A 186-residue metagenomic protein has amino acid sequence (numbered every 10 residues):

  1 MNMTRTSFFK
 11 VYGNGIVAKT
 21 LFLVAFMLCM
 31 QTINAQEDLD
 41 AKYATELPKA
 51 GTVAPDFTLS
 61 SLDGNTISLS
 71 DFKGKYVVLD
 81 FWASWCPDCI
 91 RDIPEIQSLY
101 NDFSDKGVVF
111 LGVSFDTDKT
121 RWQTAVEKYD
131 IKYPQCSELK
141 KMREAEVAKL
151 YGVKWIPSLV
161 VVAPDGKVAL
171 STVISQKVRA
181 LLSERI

Functional and structural regions predicted by a protein language model:
M1-D38: Bacterial Sec-dependent N-terminal signal peptides
T32-D56, S70, T124-E127: N-proximal helix/coil linker or "cap" segments that precede and/or mark the start of modular domains
F57-V77: A short beta-strand-turn-helix
K73-G74, F81-S98: Conserved redox-active cysteine motifs that mediate thiol-disulfide chemistry, especially di-cysteine Cys-X(1-2)-Cys
K73-K75, D105, I131, V153: Active-site acidic short loop of glycosyltransferases
R91-Y129, M142-K149: Structural microenvironment flanking redox-active thiols in thiol-disulfide oxidoreductases
Y129-I131, E138-E184: Thiol/disulfide oxidoreductase modules built on the thioredoxin-like
